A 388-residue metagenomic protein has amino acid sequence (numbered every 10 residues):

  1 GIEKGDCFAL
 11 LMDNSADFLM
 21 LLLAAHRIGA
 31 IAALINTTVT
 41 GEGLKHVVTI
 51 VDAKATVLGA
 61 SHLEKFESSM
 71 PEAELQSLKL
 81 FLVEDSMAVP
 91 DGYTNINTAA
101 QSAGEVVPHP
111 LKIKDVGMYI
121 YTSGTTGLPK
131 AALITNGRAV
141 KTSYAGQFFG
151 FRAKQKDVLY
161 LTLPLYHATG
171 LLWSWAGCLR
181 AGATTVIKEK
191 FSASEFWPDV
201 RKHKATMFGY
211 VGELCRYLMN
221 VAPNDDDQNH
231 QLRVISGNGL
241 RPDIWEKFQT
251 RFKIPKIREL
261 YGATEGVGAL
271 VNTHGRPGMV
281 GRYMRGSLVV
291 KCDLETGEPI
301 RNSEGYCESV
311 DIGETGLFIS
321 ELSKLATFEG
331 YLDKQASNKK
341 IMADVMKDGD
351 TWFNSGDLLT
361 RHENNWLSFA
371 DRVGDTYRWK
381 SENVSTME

Functional and structural regions predicted by a protein language model:
G1-E42, N383: Conserved AMP-binding/adenylate-forming
F8, A25, T56, V116 (+7 more regions): Conserved S/T- and glycine-rich ATP-binding loop of Class I adenylate-forming
M12-S15, N36, A153, T162-H167: Conserved AMP-binding
N14, L82, M87-A88, A100-Y121 (+2 more regions): Conserved pre-ATP/AMP-binding loop-to-beta segment of ANL
F18, V39-T49, T56-L58, F208 (+5 more regions): AMP-binding/adenylate-forming catalytic core of the ANL superfamily
I28, V140-V158, Y166-T206, V221: Conserved AMP-binding/adenylation subdomain of ANL enzymes
R180, K202-Y210, M219-D293, T327 (+1 more regions): Gly/Ser/Thr-rich phosphate-binding loop
V289-I319, T327-G330, E363-N364: Conserved beta-loop-beta connector loops within the AMP-binding
